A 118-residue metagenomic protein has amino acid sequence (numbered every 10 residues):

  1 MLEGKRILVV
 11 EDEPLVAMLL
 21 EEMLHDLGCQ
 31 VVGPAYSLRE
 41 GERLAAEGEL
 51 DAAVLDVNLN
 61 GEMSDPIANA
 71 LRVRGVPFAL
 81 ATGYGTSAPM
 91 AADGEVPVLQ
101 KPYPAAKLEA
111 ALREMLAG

Functional and structural regions predicted by a protein language model:
M1-R6, R39, M90-A92, P97 (+1 more regions): Non-catalytic signal-transmission and effector/linker regions of two-component phosphorelay proteins
E11: Conserved acidic carboxylate
P14-G33: Two-component/phosphorelay signaling modules centered on CheY-like receiver
P34-A52: Acidic, metal-coordinating helix/loop segments flanking the phosphotransfer/catalytic sites of two-component signaling
A46-G48, N69-V76, S87: Conserved phosphotransfer cores of two-component systems
D56: Active-site residues of response regulator receiver
G61-P66: Acidic catalytic/metal-coordinating carboxylates
A79-T82: Hydrophobic/aromatic residues positioned on beta-strands within the core alpha/beta folds
